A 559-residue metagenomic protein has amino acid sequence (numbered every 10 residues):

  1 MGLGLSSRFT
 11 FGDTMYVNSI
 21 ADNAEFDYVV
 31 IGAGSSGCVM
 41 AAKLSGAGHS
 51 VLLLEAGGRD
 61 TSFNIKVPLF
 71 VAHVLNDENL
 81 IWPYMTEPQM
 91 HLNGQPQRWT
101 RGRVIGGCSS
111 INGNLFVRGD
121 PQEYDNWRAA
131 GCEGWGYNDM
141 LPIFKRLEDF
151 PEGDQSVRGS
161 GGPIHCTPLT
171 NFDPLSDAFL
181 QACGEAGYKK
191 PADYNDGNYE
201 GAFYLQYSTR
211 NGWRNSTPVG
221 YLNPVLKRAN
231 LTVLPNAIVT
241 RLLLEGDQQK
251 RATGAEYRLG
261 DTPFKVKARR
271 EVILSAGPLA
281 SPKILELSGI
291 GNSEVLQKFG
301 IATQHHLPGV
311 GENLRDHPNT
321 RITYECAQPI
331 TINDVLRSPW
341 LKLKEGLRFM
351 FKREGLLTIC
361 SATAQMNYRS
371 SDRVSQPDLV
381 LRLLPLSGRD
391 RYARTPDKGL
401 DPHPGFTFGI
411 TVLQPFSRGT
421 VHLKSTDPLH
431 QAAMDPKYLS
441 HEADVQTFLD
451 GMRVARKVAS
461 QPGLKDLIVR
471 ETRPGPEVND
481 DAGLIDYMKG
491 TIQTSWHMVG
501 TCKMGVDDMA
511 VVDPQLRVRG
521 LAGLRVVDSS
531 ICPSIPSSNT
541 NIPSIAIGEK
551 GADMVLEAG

Functional and structural regions predicted by a protein language model:
G2-G4, R128-A252, R258, R321-L343: Conserved redox-cofactor binding core of oxidoreductases
L3-K145, H306-L307, H317-E325: N-terminal glycine-rich phosphate/pyrophosphate-binding loop and immediately adjacent elements
G4, F70, M85, L205 (+6 more regions): A glycine-rich dinucleotide-binding beta-alpha-beta segment and adjacent secondary-structure elements that constitute
V30, G34-S35, P278-L279, I531 (+1 more regions): Residue-level detector of alpha-helix initiation sites
G46, S50, G58-S62, I143 (+2 more regions): Glycine-rich loop(s) and the adjacent beta-strand/alpha-helix scaffold that form part
C183, R453-S460, E549-G559: Internal hydrophobic alpha-helix adjacent to the cofactor/substrate pocket in enzyme cavities
T323-F448, I492-G500, V526-S529, P533-I535: FAD cofactor-binding and catalytic pocket of flavoenzymes
I535-V555: A conserved FAD-binding loop/helix module that cradles the flavin
